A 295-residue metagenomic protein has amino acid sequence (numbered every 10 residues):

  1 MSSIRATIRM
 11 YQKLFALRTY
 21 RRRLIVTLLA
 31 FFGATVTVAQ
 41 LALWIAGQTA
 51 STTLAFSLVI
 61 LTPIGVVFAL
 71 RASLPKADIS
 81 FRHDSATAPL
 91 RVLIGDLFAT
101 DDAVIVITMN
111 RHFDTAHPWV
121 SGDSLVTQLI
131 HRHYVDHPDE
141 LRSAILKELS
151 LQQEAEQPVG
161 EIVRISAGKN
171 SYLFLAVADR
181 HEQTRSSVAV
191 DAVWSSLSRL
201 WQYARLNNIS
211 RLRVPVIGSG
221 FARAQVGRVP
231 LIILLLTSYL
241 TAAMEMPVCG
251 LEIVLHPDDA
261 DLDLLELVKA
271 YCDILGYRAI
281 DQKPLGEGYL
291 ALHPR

Functional and structural regions predicted by a protein language model:
S2-R295: Macrodomain-like recognition of ADP-ribose-binding/processing modules
